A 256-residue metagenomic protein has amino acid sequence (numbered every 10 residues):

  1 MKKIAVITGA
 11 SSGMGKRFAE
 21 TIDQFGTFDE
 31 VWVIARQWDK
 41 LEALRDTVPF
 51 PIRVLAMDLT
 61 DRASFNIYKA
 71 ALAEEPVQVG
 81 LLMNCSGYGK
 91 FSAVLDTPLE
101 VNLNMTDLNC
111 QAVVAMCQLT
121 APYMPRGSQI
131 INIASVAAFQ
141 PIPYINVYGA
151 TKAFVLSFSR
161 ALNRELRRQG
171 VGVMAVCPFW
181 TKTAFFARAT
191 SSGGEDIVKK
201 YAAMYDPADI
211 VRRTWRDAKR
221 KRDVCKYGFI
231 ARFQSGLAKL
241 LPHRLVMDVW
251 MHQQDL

Functional and structural regions predicted by a protein language model:
S11-S12: Conserved glycine-rich cofactor-binding loop
D23-A43: Conserved glycine-rich Rossmann-like NAD(P)H-binding loop of the short-chain dehydrogenase/reductase
C85-K90: Conserved NAD(P)H cofactor-binding loop of Rossmann-fold oxidoreductase domains
A93-L95, V101-N104: Substrate-binding pocket helix/loop in short-chain dehydrogenase/reductase
C117, T151: Active-site helix of classical SDR
S135: Residue(s) in the substrate-gating loop at a strand-loop-helix junction that position the organic substrate next
A175, D196-R232: C-terminal helical subdomain
